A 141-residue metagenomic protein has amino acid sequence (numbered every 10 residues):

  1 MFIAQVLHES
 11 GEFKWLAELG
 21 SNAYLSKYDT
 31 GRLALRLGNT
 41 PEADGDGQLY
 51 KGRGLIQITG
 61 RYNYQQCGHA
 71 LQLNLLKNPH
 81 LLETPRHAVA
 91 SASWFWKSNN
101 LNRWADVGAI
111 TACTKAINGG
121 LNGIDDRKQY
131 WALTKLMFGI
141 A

Functional and structural regions predicted by a protein language model:
I3, A90, W94, T111 (+2 more regions): Solvent-exposed, polar/charged alpha-helical surfaces in well-ordered, non-transmembrane soluble domains, broadly
A4-F95: Peptidoglycan-targeting cell-wall enzymes and recognition modules
V6-E9, A105-G123: Acidic helix/loop microenvironments that form the catalytic cleft of cell-wall polysaccharide enzymes
E9-F13, Y62, N99-N100, L121 (+1 more regions): A generic secondary-structure signal for well-formed alpha-helical elements
G52, Y64, I110, R127-K128: Alpha-helix initiation and N-capping motif
N74, W96, L101-N102, I110: N-terminal accessory/precursor segments of enzymes
H87-V89, S98-A105: Proteins synthesized as precursors that undergo proteolytic processing into mature forms
A116-A141: Low-complexity, Gly/Ser/Thr/Pro-rich intrinsically disordered linker/tail segments
